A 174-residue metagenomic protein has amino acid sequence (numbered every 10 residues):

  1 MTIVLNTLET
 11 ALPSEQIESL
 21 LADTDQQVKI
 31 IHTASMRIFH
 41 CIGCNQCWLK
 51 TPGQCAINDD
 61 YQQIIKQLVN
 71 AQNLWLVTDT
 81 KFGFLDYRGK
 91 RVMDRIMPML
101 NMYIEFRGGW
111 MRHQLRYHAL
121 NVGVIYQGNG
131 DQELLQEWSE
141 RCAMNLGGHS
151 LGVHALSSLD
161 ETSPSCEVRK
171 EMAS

Functional and structural regions predicted by a protein language model:
M1-L5, N73-W75, H118-I125, H149-V153: Hydrophobic beta-strand segments of well-ordered beta-sheets in folded domains
M1-T78, F82-N101, E161-S174: N-terminal beta1-alpha1-beta2 submodule of the flavodoxin-like/Rossmannoid cofactor-binding fold
L5-T10, Y126-G130, A155-S158: Structural motif
I30-A34, Y103-G108, H149-E161: A generic structural motif
M102-H149: Short, glycine-/small-residue-rich phosphate/pyrophosphate-handling segment
D131-S174: Glycine-rich phosphate/pyrophosphate-binding loop and the adjoining helix
